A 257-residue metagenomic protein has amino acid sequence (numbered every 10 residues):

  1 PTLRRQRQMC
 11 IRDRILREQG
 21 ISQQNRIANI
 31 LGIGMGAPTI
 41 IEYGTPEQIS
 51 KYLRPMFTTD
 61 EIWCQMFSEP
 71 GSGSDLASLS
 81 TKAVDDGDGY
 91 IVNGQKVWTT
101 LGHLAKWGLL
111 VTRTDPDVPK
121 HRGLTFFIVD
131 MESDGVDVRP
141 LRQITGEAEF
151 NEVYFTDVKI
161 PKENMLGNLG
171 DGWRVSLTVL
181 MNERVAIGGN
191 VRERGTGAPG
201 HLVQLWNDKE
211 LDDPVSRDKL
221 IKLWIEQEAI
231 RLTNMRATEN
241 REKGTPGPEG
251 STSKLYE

Functional and structural regions predicted by a protein language model:
P1-I11: Single conserved hydrophobic/aromatic residue that forms the stacking wall/gate of nucleotide- or nucleobase-binding
I27-E47, G73: N-terminal glycine-rich flavin-associated loop
T59-F67: A short, Trp-centered hydrophobic/proline-enriched beta-strand micro-motif
S72-S74, V97-H103, I144-T145: Glycine-rich phosphate/pyrophosphate-binding beta-alpha loops
T81-V84: A structural signal for short hydrophobic beta-strand segments in well-ordered beta-sheet cores
N93-R139: A short core secondary-structure module
V136-T233, N240: Glycine-rich beta->alpha junctions and the first turn(s) of the following alpha-helix
G250-E257: Charged, glycine-rich active-site and insertion segments that engage polyanionic ligands
